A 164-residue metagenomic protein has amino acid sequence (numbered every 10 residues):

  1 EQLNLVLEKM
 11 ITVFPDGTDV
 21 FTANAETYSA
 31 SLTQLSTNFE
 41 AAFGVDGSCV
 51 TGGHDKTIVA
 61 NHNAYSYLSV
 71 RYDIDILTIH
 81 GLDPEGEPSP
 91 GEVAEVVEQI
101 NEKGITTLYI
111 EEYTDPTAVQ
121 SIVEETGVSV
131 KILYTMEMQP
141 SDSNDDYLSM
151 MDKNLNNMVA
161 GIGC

Functional and structural regions predicted by a protein language model:
E1-C164: Extracytoplasmic metal-acquisition and chelation regions
